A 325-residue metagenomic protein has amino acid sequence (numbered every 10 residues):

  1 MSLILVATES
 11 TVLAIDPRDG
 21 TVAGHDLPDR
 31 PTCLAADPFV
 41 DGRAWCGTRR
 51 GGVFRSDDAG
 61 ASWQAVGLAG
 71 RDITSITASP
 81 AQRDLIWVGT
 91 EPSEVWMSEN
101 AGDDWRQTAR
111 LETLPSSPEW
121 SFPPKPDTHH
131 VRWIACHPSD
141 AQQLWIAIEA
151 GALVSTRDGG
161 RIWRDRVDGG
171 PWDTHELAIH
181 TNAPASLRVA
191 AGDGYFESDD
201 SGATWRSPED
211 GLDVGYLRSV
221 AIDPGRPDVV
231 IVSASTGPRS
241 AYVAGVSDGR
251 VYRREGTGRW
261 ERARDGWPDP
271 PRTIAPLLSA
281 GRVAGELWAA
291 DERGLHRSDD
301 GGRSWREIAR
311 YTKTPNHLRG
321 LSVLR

Functional and structural regions predicted by a protein language model:
M1-R325: Extracellular glycan-interacting surfaces
